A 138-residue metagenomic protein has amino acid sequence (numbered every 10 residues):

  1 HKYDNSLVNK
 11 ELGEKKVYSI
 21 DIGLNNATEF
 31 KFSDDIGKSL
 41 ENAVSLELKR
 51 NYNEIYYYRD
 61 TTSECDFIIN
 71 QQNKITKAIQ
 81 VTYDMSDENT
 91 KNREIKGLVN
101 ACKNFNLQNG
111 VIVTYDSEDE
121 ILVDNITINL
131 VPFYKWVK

Functional and structural regions predicted by a protein language model:
H1-I75: Accessory nucleic acid-recognition modules appended to NTPase machines
C65, D87-T90, D119-V123: Short active-site-adjacent structural elements
T76-K77, N109: Structural motif
K77-S86: Active-site ExK catalytic segment of metal-dependent nucleases
K91-N104, Q108: Short, charged, amphipathic alpha-helix that recurs within catalytic cores of restriction-modification and other
Q108-T114: Short, hydrophobic beta-strand segments that form beta-sheet elements in well-ordered domains
Y115-K138: Domain-level recognition of nuclease-like catalytic cores that cleave nucleotide substrates
